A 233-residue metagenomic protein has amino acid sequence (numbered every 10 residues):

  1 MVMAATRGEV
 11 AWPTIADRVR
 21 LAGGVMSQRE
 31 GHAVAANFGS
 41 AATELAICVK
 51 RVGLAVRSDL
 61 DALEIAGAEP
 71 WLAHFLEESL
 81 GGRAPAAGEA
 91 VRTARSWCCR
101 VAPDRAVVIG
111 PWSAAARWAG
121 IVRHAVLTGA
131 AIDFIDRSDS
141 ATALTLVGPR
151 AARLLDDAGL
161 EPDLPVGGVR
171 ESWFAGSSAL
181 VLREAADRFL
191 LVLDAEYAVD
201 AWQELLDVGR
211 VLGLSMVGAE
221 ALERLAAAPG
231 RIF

Functional and structural regions predicted by a protein language model:
M1-F233: Basic, glycine/lysine-rich polyanion-binding surfaces/domains
